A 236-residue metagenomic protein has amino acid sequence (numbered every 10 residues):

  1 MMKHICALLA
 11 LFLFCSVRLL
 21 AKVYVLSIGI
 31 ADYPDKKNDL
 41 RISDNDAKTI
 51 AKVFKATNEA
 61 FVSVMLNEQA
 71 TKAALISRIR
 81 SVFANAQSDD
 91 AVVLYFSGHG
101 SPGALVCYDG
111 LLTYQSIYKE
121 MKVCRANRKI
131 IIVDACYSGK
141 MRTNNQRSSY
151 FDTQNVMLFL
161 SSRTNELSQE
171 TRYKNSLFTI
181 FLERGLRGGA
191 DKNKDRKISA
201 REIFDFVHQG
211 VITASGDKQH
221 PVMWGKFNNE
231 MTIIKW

Functional and structural regions predicted by a protein language model:
K3, V17-W236: Cysteine endopeptidase catalytic domains of the caspase/legumain-like
I5-F14: Sec-dependent N-terminal signal peptides
